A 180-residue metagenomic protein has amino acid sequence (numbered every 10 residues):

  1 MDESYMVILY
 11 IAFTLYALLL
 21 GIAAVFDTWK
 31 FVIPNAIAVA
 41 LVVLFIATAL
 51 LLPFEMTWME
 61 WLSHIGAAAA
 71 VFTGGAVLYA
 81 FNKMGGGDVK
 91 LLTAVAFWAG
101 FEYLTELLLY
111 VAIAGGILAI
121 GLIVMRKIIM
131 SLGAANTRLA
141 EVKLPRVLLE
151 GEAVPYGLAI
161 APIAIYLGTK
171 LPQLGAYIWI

Functional and structural regions predicted by a protein language model:
M1-M84, V89-I180: A membrane-topology feature that recognizes alpha-helical transmembrane segments and their immediate juxtamembrane
